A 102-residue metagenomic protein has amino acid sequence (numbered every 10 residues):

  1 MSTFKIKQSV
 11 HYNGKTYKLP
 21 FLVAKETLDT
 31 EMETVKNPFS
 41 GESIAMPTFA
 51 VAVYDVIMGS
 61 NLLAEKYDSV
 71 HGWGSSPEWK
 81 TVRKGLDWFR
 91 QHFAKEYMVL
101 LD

Functional and structural regions predicted by a protein language model:
S2-F4, V99-D102: Short acidic DE-rich linear segments
F4-N61: N-terminal acidic leader/helix
F39-R90: Acidic, low-complexity, intrinsically disordered interaction modules
F89, Y97-M98: Signature of WW domains and closely related Tyr/Trp-rich beta-sheet microdomains in eukaryotic regulatory proteins
